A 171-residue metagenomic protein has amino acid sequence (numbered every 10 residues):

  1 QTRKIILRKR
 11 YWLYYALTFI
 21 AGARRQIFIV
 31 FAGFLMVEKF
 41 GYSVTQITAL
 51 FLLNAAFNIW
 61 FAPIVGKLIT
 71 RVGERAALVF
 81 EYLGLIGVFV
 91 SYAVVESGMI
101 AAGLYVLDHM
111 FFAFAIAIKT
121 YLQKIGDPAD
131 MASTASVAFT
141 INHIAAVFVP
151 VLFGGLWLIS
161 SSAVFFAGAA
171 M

Functional and structural regions predicted by a protein language model:
Q1, F34, F148-V164: Transmembrane alpha-helix termini and helix-breaking/packing motifs in multi-pass membrane transporters
Q1-A23: Juxtamembrane intracellular "pre-TM" segments in multi-pass secondary transporters
V30-I47: Short amphipathic helix-loop junctions that connect adjacent transmembrane helices in Major Facilitator Superfamily/SLC
V44-T45, P128-A138: Loop-to-transmembrane helix entry/capping segments in MFS-fold secondary transporters and related SLC/MFSD carriers
F61-E74, W157-L158: Helix-to-loop junctions at the C-terminal end of transmembrane segments in multipass secondary transporters
A76-S91, A169-A170: Structural signature of the two symmetry-related core transmembrane helices
M99-A113: Hydrophobic core of transmembrane alpha-helices in multi-pass small-molecule transporters, especially MFS/SLC-type
A113-G126: Intracellular juxtamembrane helix-capping segments at the cytosolic ends of symmetry-related transmembrane helices
